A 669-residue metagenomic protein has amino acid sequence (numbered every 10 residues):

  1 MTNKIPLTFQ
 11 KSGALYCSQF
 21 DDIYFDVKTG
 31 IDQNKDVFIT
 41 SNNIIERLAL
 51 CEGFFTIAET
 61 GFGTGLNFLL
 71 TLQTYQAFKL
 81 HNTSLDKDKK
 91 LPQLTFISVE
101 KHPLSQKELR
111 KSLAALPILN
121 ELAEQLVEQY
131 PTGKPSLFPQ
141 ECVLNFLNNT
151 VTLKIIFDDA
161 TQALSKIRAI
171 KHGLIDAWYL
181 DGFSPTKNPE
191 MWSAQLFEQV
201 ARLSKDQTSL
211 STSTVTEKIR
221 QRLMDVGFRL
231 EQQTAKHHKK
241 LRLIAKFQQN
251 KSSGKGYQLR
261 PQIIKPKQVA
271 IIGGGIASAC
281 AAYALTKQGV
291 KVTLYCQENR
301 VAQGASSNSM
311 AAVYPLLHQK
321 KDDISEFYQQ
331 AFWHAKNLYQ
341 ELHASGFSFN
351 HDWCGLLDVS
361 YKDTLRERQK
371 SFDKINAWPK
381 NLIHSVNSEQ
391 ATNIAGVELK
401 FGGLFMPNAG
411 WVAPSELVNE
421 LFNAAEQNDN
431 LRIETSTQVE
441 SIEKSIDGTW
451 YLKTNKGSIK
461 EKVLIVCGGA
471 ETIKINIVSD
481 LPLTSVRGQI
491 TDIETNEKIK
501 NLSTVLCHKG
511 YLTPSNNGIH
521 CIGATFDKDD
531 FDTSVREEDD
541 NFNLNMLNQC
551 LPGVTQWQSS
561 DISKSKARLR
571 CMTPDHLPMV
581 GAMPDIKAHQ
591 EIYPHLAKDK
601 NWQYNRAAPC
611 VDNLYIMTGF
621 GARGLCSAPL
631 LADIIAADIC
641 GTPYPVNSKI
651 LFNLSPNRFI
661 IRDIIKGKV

Functional and structural regions predicted by a protein language model:
R110-R168: S-adenosyl-L-methionine
N120, Q319-D322, S348-D358, S388-N428 (+2 more regions): Helix-loop-beta segment of a Rossmann-like dinucleotide-binding subdomain
P266-L294: N-terminal Rossmann-like FAD-binding beta1-loop-alpha1 element of flavoenzymes
K287-S307: Glycine-rich FAD pyrophosphate-binding loop
A311-I394: Dinucleotide-binding Rossmann-like beta1-alpha1 core, especially the glycine-rich loop that anchors the ADP
L404-N455, I459-V463, C467-T472: Helical element adjacent to the flavin cofactor pocket in flavoenzyme catalytic cores
K444, K453-N545, Q549-K564: Flavin-dependent oxidoreductases
W557-V669: C-terminal catalytic lobe of FAD-dependent flavoproteins
